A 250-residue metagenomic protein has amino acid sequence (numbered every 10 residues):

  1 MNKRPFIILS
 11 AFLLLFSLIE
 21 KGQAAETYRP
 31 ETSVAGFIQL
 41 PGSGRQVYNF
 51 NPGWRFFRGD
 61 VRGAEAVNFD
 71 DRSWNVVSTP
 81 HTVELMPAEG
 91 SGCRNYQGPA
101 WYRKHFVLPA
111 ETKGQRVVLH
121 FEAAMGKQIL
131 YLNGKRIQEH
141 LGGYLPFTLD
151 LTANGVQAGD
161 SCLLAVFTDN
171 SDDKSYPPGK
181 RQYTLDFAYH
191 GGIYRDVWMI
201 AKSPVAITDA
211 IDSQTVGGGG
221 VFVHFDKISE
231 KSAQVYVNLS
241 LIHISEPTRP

Functional and structural regions predicted by a protein language model:
M1-I8: Bacterial N-terminal signal peptides that target proteins for export
L9-S17: Bacterial N-terminal signal peptides
G22-A24: Boundary at the C-terminal end of the N-terminal hydrophobic targeting segment
E26-G36, L40-P41, D60, Q97-G220: Accessory beta-strand-rich segments of carbohydrate-active enzymes
G42-D60, V67-V76: Mature N-terminal segment immediately following signal peptide/propeptide cleavage in secreted/periplasmic
M86-R94: Surface-exposed, low-complexity/disordered Ser/Thr/Gly/Pro/Asn-rich loops and linkers
V223-L239: Contiguous beta-strand segments within globular domains
S240-P250: Residue-level detector of conserved catalytic or cofactor/ligand-binding positions in enzyme active sites
